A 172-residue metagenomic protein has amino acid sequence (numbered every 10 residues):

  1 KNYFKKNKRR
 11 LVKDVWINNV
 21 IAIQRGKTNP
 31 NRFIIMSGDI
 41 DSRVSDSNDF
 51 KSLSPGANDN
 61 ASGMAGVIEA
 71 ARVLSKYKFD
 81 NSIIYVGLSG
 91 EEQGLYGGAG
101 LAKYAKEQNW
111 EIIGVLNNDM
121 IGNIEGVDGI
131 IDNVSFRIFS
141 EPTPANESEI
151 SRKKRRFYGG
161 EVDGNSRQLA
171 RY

Functional and structural regions predicted by a protein language model:
K1, E69-F79, A102-W110: Sec-exported extracytoplasmic/periplasmic mature domains
K1-R25: A non-catalytic alpha/beta surface segment that caps or lines the substrate-entry region of metallo-dependent hydrolase
K5-L11, D49-N60, G87-L88, F136 (+1 more regions): Second-shell loop/turn segments in exported
V12-W16, R25-P30, Y77-D80, E107-E111: Extracellular/periplasmic catalytic domains that process cell-envelope and extracellular macromolecules
N19-I23, F33-S37, I84-G87, I112-N118 (+1 more regions): Structural recognition of the beta-strand scaffold that forms the well-ordered cores of secreted hydrolase catalytic
A22, M36-S37, D41-S42, S47-L95: Alpha-helical metal-binding/catalytic segments enriched in His/Glu/Asp
L88-Y172: Metal-dependent peptidase/peptidase-like ectodomains
